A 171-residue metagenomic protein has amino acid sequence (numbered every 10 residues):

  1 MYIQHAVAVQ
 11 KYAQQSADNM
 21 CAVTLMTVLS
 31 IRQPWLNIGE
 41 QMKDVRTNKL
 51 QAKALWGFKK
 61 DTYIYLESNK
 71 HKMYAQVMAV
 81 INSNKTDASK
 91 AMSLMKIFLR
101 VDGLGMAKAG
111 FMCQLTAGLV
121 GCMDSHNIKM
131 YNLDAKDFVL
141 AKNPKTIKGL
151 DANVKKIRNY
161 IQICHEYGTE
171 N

Functional and structural regions predicted by a protein language model:
M1-S16, K43-L50, K90-M95, Y160: Short amphipathic alpha-helical segments and their helix-coil junctions
K11-Q15, N19, V28-I31, K53 (+2 more regions): Short, charged/polar micro-motifs that form catalytic or ligand-binding hotspots
K11-T24, A52-K59, I163-E170: Structural motif
A17-C21, D87-K90, A152-K155: Short acidic alpha-helix initiation/capping motifs at coil-to-helix transition points, especially at protein N-termini
A22-P34, Y63-S68, Q114, E170-N171: Short, hydrophobic/amphipathic alpha-helical patches that form generic packing surfaces within helical domains
V28-S30, A141-N171: A basic, often C-terminal nucleic-acid-binding module that engages the phosphate backbone, implemented in DNA
Q33-D102: Alpha-helical ds-nucleic-acid-binding substructure associated with the helix-hairpin-helix region of base-excision DNA
A88-L140: Catalytic DNA-binding helix-loop module of base-excision-repair DNA glycosylases/AP lyases
